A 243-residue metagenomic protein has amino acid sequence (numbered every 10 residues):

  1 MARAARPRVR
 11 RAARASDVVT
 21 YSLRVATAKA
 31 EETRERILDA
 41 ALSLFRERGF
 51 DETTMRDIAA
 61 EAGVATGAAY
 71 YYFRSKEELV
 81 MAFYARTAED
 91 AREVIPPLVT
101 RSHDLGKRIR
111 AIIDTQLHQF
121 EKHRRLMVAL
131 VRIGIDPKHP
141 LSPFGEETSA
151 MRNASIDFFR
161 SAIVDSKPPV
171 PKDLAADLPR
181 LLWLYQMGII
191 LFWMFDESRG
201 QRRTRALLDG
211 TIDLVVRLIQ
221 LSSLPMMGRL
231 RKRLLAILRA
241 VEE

Functional and structural regions predicted by a protein language model:
A2, R36, A40, L44-E78 (+2 more regions): Helix-turn-helix
A2-Y21, D157, S161-V164, F195-E243: C-terminal peripheral helix-coil segments that are non-catalytic and often amphipathic
R36, A111, T115, A129 (+2 more regions): Amphipathic alpha-helical interaction segments
A82, P96-A129, D136, S142-M151: Hydrophobic alpha-helical connector segments
V128-V131, P171-K172: Short, hydrophobic secondary-structure boundary micro-motifs
L141-K167, A176-G188, A206, D213-R217: Amphipathic alpha-helical packing segments from all-alpha helical-bundle domains
P169-R180, F195-R199: Short acidic, glycine/proline-enriched loop segments that cap or flank alpha-helices
G188-F195: Short glycine/serine- and small hydrophobic-enriched flexible loop segments
